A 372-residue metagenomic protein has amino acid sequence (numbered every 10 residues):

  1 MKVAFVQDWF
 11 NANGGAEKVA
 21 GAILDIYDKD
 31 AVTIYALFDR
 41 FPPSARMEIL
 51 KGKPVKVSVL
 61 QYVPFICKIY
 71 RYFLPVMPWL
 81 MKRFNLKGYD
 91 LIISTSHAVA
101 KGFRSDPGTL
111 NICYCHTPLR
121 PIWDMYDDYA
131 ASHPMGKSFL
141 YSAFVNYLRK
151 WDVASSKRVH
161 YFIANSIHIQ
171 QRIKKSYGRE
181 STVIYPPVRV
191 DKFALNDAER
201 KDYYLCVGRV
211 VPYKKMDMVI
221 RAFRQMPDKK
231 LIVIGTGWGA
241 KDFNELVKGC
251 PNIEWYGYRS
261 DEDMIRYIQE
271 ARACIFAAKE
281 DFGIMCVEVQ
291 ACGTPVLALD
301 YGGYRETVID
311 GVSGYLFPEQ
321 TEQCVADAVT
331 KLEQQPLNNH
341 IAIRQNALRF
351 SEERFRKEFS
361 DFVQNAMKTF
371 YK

Functional and structural regions predicted by a protein language model:
K29-K101: Active-site donor-binding segments of glycosyltransferases and PAPS-dependent sulfotransferases
A131-F162, Q170: Membrane-proximal helix-turn-helix segments that form the acceptor-binding/catalytic region of lipid-linked
A194-K214, I220-D228, I232-I234: Conserved donor-binding/catalytic core segment of Leloir-type glycosyltransferases
K241-I265: Nucleotide-activated donor-binding/catalytic signature segment of Leloir-type glycosyltransferases, i.e., the conserved
Q269-D281, T294: Acidic donor-binding loop of glycosyltransferase active sites
P295-L299, V308: Short hydrophobic beta-strand element within catalytic cores of glycosyltransferases and related nucleotide-activated
D310-G311, Y315-E322, T330-L337: Conserved acidic donor-binding segment of nucleotide-sugar-dependent glycosyltransferases
Q320, E333-K372: A charged, aromatic-enriched C-terminal amphipathic alpha-helix characteristic of glycosyltransferases across folds
